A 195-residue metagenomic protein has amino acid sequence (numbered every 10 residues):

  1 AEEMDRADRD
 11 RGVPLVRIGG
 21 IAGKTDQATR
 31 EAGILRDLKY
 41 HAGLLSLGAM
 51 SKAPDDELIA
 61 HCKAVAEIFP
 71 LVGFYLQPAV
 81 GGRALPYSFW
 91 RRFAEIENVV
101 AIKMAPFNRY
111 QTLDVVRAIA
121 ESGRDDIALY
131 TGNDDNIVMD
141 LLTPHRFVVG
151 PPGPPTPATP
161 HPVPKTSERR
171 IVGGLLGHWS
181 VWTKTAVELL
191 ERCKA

Functional and structural regions predicted by a protein language model:
A1-Y87: Active-site beta->alpha loop and helix N-cap motifs at the rims of alpha/beta catalytic domains
A64-V72, Q77-A195: Catalytic alpha/beta core domains of metabolic enzymes, predominantly
